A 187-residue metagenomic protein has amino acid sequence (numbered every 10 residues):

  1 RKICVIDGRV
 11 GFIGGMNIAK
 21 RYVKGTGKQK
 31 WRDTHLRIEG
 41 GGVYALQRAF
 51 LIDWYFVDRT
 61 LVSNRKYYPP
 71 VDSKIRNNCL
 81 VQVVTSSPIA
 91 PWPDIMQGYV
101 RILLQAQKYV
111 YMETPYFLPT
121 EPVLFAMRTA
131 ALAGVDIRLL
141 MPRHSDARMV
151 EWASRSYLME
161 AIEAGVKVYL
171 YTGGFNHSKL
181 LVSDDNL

Functional and structural regions predicted by a protein language model:
R1-L187: Charged, low-complexity intrinsically disordered terminal segments
